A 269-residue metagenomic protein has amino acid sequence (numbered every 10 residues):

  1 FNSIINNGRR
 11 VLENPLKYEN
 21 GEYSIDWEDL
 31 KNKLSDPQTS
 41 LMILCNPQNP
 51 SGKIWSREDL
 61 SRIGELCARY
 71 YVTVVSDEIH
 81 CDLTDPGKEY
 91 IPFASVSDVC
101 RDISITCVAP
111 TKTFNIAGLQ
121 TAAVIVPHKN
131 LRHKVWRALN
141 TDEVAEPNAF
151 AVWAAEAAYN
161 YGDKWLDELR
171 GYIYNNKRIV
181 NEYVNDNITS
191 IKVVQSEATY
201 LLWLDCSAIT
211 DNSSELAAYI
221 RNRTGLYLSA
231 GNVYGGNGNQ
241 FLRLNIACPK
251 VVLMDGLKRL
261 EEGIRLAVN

Functional and structural regions predicted by a protein language model:
F1-V11: Substrate-binding/gating loop at the entrance of the active-site cleft, primarily in PLP-dependent aminotransferase-like
R9, R69-T73, R101-D102: A short helix->loop->beta-strand "cap" motif at the edges of active sites that frequently abuts
N14-K88: Active-site phosphate-binding strand-loop segment of PLP-dependent enzymes
K31-N32, C100, Y219-L228, Y234-N269: PLP-dependent enzyme catalytic core of the Aspartate aminotransferase-like
V96-K134: Active-site PLP attachment segment
H133-N140, A158-N181: Structural signature of PLP-dependent enzymes
A149, E156, Y172-N181, V193-C206: Conserved glycine-rich beta-strand-loop-beta hairpin in the small C-terminal domain of fold type I
